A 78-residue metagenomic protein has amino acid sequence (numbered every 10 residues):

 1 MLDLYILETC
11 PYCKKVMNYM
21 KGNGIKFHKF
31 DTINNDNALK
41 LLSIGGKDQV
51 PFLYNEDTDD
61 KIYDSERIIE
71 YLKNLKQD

Functional and structural regions predicted by a protein language model:
M1-I25: Local sequence-structure signature of Cys/Sec-based thiol-disulfide redox active-site neighborhoods
D3, N35-D36, Y54: Preference for well-ordered, secondary-structure-rich cores of eukaryotic proteins
T9-N18, S43, E70, N74-D78: Non-globular targeting/processing and membrane-anchoring segments
K14, D36, Y63: Residues that form or flank phosphate/diphosphate-binding pockets in enzymes that use nucleotide phosphates
K26-A38: Thiol-based oxidoreductase modules, predominantly thioredoxin-like and allied folds used for disulfide exchange
I44-L53, S65-E66: Structural micro-motif
E56-D78: Non-catalytic, surface beta->alpha helical segment in thiol-disulfide oxidoreductase systems
